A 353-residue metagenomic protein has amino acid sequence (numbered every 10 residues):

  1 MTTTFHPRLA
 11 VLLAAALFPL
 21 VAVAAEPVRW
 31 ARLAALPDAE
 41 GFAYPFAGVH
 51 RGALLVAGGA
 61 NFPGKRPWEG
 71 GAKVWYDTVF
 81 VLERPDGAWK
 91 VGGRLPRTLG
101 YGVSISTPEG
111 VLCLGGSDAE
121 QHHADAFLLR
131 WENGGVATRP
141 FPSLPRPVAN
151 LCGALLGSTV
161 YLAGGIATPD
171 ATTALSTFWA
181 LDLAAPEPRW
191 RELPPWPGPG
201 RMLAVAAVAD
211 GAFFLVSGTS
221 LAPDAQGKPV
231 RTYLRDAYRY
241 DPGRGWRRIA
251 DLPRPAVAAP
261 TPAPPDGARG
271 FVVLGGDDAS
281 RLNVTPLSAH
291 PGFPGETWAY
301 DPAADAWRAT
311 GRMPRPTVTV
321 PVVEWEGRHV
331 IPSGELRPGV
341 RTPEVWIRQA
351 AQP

Functional and structural regions predicted by a protein language model:
M1-L12: Bacterial N-terminal signal peptides that target proteins for export
T4, F18, A24-A25: Intrinsically disordered, low-complexity regions enriched for glutamine and histidine
A10-V21: Bacterial N-terminal signal peptides
A25-P353: Kelch-like beta-propeller repeat domains
